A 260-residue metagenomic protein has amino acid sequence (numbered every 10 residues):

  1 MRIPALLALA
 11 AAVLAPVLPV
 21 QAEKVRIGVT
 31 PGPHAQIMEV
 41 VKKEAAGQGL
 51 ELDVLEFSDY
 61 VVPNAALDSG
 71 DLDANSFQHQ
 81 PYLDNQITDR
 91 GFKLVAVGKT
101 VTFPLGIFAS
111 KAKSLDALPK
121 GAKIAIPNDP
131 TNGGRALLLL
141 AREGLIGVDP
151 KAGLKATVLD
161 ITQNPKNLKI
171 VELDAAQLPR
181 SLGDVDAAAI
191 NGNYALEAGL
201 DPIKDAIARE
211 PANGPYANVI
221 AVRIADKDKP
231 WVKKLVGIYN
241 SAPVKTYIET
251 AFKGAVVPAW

Functional and structural regions predicted by a protein language model:
A22-G32, L50-E56, K123-I124: Short, well-ordered beta-strand elements
G32, E56-Y60, G70, N75-D84 (+4 more regions): Beta->alpha turn/N-cap motifs
L55-A65, A152-R180: Short helix-initiation/N-cap motifs at beta->coil->alpha
Y60-F92, G106-F108, K113, G133-A136 (+1 more regions): Pocket-flanking alpha-helical
N85-V97, A112, D184, A189 (+1 more regions): Ligand-binding "clamshell"
V97-G147, K245: A conserved helix-loop-strand patch within extracytoplasmic ligand-binding domains of the periplasmic binding
K99-F108, L196-N240, A255-W260: Periplasmic-binding protein-like
T131-G144, G153-K155, V236-W260: Ligand-binding clefts/hinges and TM-proximal coupling segments of bilobed small-molecule sensing domains
